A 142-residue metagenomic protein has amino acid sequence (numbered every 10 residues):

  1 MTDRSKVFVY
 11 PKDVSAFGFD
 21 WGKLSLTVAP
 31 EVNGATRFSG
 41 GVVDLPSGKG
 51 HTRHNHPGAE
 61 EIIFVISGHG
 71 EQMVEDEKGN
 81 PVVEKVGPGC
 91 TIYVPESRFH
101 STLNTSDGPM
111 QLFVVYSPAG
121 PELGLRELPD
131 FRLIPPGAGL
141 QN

Functional and structural regions predicted by a protein language model:
M1-R37, T52, E127-N142: A short, N-terminal "cap"/entry segment at the start of jelly-roll beta-barrel domains of the cupin/DSBH fold
N33, G58, E77-K78, D107-G108: Short strand-connecting beta-turns/loops that link adjacent beta-strands
N33-T36, L45-G50, S67-E71, P118 (+1 more regions): Short, charged/polar surface micro-motifs in flexible loops or helix N-caps
G41-P57: Conserved short histidine dyad/triad with adjacent acidic residue
V42, I62, Y93, G108-L123: A short hydrophobic beta-strand segment most commonly corresponding to one strand of the jelly-roll/cupin
T52-H54, Q72-V74, V94, H100-D107: Short beta-strand His + acidic residue motifs that chelate non-heme Fe in jelly-roll/DSBH and cupin folds
E60-P88, R98: A short beta-strand-loop-beta hairpin characteristic of the jelly-roll/cupin
V86-T105, V115-S117: Conserved metal-binding segment of the jelly-roll/cupin
